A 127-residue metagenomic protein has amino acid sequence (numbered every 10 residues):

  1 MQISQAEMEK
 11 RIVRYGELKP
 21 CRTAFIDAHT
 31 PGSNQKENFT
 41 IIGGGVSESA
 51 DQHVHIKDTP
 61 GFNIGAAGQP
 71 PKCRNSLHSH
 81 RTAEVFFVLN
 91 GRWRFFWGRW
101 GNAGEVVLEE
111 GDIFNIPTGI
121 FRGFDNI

Functional and structural regions predicted by a protein language model:
M1-G61: A short, N-terminal "cap"/entry segment at the start of jelly-roll beta-barrel domains of the cupin/DSBH fold
G43-Q52, N63-H80: Conserved short histidine dyad/triad with adjacent acidic residue
I64, A83, A103: Short coil/loop residues immediately preceding or within conserved phosphate-binding loops of NTP-utilizing enzyme
P70-P71, R81-R94, G98-R99: Glycine- and acidic-residue-biased ligand/ion/polar-headgroup-sensing regions
C73-S76, R94, I113-F114, T118-G123: Histidine-centered metal-chelating micro-motifs
R99-T118: Short acidic-glycine-tyrosine-enriched beta hairpin
D125-I127: Asparagine-centered strand-capping/turn motif at beta-strand->loop junctions
